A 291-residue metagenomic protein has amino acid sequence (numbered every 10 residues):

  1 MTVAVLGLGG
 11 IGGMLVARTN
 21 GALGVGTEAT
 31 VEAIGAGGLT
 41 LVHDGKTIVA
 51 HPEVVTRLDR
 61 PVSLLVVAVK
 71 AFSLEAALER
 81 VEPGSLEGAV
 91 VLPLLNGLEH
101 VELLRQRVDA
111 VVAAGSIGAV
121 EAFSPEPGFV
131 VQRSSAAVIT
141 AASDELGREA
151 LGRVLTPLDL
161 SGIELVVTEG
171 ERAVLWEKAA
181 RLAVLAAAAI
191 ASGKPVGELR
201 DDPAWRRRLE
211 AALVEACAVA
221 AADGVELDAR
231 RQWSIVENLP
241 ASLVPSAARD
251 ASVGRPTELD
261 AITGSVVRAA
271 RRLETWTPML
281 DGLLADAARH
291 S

Functional and structural regions predicted by a protein language model:
M1-T2, N20-A22, V62-L65, E87-V91 (+1 more regions): Short active-site oxyanion
M1-T47: NAD(P)+-binding Rossmann beta1-loop-alpha1 motif at the extreme N-terminus of oxidoreductases
A17-G21, E79-P83, E102, Q106 (+3 more regions): Short, well-ordered alpha-helices that flank and scaffold nucleotide-derived cofactor binding pockets
K46-V130: Rossmann-like NAD(P)(H) cofactor-binding subdomain of soluble oxidoreductases
V54, G128-I139, S192-R200, L243-V253: Helix-loop-beta segment of a Rossmann-like dinucleotide-binding subdomain
L95-E177: Rossmann-fold dinucleotide-binding core
R172-R200, A204-C217, P240: Active-site-proximal catalytic alpha-helix in oxidoreductases
E210-S291: NAD(P)-dependent Rossmann-like dehydrogenase/reductase catalytic/cofactor-binding core
